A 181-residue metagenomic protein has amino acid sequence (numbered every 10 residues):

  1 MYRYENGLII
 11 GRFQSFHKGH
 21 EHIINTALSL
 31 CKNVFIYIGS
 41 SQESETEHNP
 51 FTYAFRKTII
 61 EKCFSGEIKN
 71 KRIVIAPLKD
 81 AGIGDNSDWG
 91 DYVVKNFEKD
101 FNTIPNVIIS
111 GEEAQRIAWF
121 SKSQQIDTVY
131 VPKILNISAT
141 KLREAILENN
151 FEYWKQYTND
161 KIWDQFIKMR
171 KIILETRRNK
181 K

Functional and structural regions predicted by a protein language model:
M1-K181: Nucleotidyltransferase catalytic core that binds NTPs
